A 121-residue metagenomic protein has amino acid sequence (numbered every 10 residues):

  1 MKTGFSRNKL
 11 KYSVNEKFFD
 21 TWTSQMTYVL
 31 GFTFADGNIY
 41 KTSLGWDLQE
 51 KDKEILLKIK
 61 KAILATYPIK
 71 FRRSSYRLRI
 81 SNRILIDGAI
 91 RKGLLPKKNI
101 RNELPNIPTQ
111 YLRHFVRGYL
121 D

Functional and structural regions predicted by a protein language model:
K2-D121: Intein-associated homing endonuclease modules of the LAGLIDADG/DOD-type, together with closely related HINT-family
